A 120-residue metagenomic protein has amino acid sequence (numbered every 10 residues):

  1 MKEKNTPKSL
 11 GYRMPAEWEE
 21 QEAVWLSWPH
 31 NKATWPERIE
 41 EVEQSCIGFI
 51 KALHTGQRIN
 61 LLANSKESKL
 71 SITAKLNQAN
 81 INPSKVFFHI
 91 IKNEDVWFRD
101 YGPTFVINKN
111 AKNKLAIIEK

Functional and structural regions predicted by a protein language model:
M1-K120: Histidine/cysteine-enriched polar flanking segments
